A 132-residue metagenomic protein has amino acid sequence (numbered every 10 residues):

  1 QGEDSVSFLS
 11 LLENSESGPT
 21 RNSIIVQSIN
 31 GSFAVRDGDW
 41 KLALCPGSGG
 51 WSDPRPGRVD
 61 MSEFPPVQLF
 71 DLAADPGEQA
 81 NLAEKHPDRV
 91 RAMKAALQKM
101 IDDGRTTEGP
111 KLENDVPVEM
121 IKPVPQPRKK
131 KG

Functional and structural regions predicted by a protein language model:
Q1-Q68, L72, K131: C-terminal cap/loop subdomain of S1 sulfatases and analogous C-terminal strand-loop tails that border
D37, S48-G50, G57-Q68, L72-G132: Long, internal low-complexity/basic segments
